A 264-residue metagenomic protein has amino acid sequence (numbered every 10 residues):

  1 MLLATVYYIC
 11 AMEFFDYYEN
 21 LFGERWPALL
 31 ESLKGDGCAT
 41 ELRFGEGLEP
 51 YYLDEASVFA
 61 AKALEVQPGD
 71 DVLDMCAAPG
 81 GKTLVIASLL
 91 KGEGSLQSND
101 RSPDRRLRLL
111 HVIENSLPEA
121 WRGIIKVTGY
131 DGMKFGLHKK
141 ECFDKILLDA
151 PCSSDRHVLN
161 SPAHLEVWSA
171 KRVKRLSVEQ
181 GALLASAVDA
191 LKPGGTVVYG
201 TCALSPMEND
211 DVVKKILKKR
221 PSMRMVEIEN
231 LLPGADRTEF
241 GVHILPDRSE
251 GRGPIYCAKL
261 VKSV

Functional and structural regions predicted by a protein language model:
M1-V264: S-adenosylmethionine
